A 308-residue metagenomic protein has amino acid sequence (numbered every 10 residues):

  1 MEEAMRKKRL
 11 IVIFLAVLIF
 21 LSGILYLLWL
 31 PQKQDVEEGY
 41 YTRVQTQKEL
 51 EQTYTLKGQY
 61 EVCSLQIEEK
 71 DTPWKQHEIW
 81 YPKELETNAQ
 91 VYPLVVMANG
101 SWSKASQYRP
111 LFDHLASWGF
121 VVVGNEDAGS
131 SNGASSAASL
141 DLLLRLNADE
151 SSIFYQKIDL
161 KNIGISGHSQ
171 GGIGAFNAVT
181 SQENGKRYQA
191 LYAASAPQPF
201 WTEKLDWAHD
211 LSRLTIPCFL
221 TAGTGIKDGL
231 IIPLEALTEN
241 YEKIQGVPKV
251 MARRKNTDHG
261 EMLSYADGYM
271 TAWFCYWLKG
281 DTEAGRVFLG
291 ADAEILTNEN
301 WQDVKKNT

Functional and structural regions predicted by a protein language model:
E2-F20: N-terminal Sec-pathway targeting helices
K33-Q90: N-terminal cap/lid segment of alpha/beta-hydrolase-fold proteins
E86-Y92, A134-I173, S181, G185: Gly/Ser-rich "nucleophile elbow"/oxyanion-hole loop immediately N-terminal to the catalytic nucleophile in hydrolases
Y92, N99-S103: Active-site glycine-rich loops that stabilize anionic/oxyanionic intermediates across multiple enzyme folds
S106-N125: Short amphipathic alpha-helix adjacent to the substrate-entry channel of hydrolases
G174-A178, T202: Hydrolases whose catalytic domains are alpha/beta-hydrolase-1, hotdog thioesterase, or metallo-beta-lactamase-like
Y188-M262: The feature captures the conserved acid-bearing segment of alpha/beta-hydrolase catalytic domains
V247, K255-T308: Alpha/beta-hydrolase-fold serine-hydrolase catalytic core, especially in secreted/extracellular enzymes
